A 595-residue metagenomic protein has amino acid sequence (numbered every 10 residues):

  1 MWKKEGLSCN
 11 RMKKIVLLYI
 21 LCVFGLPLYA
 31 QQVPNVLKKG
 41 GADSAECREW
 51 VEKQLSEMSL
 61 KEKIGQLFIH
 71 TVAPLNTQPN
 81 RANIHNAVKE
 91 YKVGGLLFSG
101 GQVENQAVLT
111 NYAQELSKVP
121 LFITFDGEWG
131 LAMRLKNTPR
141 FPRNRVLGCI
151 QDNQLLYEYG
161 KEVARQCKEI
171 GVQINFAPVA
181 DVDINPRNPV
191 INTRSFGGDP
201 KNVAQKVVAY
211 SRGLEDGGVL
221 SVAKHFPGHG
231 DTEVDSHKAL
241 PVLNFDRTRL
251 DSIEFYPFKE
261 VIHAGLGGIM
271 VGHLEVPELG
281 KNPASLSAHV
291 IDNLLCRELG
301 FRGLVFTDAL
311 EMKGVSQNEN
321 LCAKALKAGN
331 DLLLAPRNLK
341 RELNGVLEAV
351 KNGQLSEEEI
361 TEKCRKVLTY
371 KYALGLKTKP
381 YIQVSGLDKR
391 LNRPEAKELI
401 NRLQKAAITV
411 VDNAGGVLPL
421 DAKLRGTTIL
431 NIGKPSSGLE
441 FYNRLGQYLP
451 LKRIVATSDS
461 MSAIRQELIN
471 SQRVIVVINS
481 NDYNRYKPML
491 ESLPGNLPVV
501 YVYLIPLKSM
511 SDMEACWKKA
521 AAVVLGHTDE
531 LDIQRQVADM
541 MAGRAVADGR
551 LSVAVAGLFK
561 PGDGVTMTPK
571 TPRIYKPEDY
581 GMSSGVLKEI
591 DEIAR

Functional and structural regions predicted by a protein language model:
M1-N35: Bacterial Sec-dependent N-terminal signal peptides
A30-A87, R297, N318-D579, S583: Preference for extracellular/luminal or secreted protein segments
S59, L96, Q106-L121, L131-M133 (+2 more regions): Second-shell residues forming the walls of enzyme active-site clefts
H70-Q78, R145-L155, L240-S252, K313: Active-site mouth loops of central-metabolism enzymes
A73-N76, F125-M133, Q173-D183, A223-H229 (+3 more regions): Short glycine-enriched loops at secondary-structure junctions
N86-G101, P186-R187, E260-K281, V474-N481: Short acidic, glycine-rich surface-loop motifs adjacent to enzyme active sites
Q102-Q106, C149-E162, N202-A204, D251: Glycine-rich anion/phosphate-binding loops
E578-R595: Beta-lactamase-like hydrolase cores
